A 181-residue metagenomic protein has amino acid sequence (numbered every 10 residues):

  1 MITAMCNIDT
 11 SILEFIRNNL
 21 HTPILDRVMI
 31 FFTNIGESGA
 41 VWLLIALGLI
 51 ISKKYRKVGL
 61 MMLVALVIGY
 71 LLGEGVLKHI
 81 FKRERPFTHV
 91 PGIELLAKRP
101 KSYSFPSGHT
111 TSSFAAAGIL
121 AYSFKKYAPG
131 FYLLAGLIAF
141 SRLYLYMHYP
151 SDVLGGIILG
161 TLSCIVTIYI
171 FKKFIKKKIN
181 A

Functional and structural regions predicted by a protein language model:
M1-A40, E74-S102, A181: N-terminal transmembrane-helix/juxtamembrane module of multi-pass inner/ER membrane proteins
T22, S38-G39, L66, Y70 (+1 more regions): Transmembrane alpha-helical core positions of polytopic small-molecule transporters
I24, K54-G59, F124-G130: Membrane-helix interface segments
G36, L63-L72, V76, I158 (+1 more regions): Hydrophobic, lipid-facing residues on alpha-helical transmembrane segments of integral membrane proteins
I45, I93-A181: Membrane-embedded catalytic cores of phosphoryl/pyrophosphoryl-handling enzymes
I45-L71: Interfacial segments of alpha-helical transmembrane regions
I51-S52, I80-F81, F174: Helix-loop junctions at the membrane-solvent interface of multi-pass transporters, primarily the C-terminal
V64-K78, P129-R142: Small-polar-interrupted transmembrane alpha-helices in polytopic inner-membrane proteins
